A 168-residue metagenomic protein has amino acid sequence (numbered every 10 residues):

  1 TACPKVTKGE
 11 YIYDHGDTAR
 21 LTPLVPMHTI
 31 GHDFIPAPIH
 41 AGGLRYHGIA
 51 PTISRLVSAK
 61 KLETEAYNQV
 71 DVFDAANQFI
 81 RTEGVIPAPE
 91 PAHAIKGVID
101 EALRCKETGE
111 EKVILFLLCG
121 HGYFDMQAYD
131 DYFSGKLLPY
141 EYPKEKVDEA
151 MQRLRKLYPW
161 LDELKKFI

Functional and structural regions predicted by a protein language model:
T1-V85, D131-I168: Active-site/ligand-binding loops adjacent to catalytic centers
Q69-F133: Claisen-condensing/thiolase-fold acyl-transfer catalytic domains that form or cleave C-C bonds in fatty acid
